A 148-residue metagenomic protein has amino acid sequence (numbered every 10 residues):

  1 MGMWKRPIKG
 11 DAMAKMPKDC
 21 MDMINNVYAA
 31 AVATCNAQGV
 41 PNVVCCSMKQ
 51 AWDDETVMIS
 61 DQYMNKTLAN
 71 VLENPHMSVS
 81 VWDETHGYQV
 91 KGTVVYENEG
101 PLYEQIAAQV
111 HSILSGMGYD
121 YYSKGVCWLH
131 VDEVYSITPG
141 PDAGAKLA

Functional and structural regions predicted by a protein language model:
M1-A148: Binding-site signature for planar aromatic cofactors or substrates
